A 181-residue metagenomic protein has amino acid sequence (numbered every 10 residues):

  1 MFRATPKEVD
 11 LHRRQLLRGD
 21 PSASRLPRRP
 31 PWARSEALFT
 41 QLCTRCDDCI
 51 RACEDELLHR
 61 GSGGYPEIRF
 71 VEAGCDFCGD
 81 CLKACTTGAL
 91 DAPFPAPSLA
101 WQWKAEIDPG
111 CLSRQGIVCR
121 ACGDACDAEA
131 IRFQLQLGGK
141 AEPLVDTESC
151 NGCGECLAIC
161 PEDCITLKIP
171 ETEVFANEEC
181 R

Functional and structural regions predicted by a protein language model:
M1-R181: Non-ligating segments of multi-cofactor redox enzymes
